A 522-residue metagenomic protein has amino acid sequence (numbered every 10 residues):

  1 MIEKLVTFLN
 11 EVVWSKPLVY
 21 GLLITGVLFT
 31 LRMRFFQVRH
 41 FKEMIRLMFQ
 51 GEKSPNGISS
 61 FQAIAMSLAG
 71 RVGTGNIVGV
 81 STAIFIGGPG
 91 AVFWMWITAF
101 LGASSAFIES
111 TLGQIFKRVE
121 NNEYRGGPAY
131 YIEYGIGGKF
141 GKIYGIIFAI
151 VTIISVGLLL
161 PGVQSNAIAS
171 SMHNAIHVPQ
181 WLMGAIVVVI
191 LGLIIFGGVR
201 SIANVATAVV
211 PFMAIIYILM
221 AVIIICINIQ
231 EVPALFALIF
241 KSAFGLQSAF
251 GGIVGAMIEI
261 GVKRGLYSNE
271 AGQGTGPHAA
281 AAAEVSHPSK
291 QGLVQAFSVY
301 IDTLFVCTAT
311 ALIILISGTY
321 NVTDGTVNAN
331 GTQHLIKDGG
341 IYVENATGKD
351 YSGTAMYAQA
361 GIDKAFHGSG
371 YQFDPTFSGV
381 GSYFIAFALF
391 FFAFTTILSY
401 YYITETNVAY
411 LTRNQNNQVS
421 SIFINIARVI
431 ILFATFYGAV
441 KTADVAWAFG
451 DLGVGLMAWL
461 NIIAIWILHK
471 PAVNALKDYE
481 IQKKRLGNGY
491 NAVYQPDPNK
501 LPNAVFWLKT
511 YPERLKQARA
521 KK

Functional and structural regions predicted by a protein language model:
M1-T74, I84-A91, G102, N425 (+1 more regions): N-terminal alpha-helical transmembrane segments of multi-pass membrane transport and channel/translocase proteins
G21-L28, M33-I45, F148, S165-M172 (+3 more regions): Membrane-interface loop-to-helix entry segments
T25-T30, T98-N122, A129, E133-N166 (+4 more regions): Helix-loop-helix module between adjacent transmembrane segments
L47-I64, L68, A99, S110-S155 (+4 more regions): Transmembrane-helix boundary/entry motifs in multi-pass membrane transporters
S54-I86, L112-I115, N121-G135, I147-I153 (+1 more regions): Alpha-helical membrane segments and immediately flanking helix-loop junctions that form or couple to the substrate/ion
L101-E109, A185-V199, V210-Q230, K263-R264 (+2 more regions): Selective recognition of specific alpha-helical transmembrane segments in multi-pass small-molecule
N204-T207, M213-A282, S286, V299 (+1 more regions): Membrane-embedded translocation segments of transport machinery
Y320-S378: Low-complexity, proline/glycine-enriched hydrophobic segments characteristic of transmembrane helices
